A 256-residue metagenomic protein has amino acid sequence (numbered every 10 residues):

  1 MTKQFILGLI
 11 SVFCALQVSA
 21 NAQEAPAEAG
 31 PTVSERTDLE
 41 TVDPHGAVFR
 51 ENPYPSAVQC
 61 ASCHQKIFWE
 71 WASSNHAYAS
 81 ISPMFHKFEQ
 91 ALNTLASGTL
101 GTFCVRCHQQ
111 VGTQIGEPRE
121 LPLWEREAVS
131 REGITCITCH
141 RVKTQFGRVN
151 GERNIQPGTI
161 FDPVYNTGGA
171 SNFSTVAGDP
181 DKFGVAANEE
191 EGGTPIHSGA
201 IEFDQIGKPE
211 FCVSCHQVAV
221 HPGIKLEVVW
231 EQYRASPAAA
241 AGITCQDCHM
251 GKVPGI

Functional and structural regions predicted by a protein language model:
M1-L7: Bacterial N-terminal signal peptides that target proteins for export
L7-Q17: Bacterial N-terminal signal peptides
A22-E132, I137, T144-G207, F211-A239: Sequence context of c-type cytochrome heme-c attachment sites
I134, C139, C248-M250: Hydrophobic alpha-helical packing residues
T244-I256: Catalytic cores of secreted or luminal carbohydrate-active enzymes
